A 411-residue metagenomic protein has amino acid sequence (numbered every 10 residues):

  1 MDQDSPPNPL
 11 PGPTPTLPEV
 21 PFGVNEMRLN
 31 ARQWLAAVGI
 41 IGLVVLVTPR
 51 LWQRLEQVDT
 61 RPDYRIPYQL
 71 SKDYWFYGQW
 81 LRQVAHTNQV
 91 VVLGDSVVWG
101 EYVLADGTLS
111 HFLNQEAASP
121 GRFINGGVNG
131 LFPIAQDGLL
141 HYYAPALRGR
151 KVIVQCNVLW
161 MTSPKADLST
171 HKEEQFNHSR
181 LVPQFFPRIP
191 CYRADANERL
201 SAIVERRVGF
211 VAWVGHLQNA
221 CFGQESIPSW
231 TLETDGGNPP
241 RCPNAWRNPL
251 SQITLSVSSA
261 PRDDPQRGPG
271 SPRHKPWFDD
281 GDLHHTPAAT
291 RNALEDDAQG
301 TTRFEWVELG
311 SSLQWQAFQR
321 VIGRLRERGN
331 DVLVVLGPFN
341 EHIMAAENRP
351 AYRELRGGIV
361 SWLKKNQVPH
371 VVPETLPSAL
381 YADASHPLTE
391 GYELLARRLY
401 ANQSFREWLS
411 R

Functional and structural regions predicted by a protein language model:
M1-L29: N-terminal Lys/Arg-rich, disordered targeting/topogenic segments
V44-A117: Membrane/wall-proximal cationic-aromatic binding patches
T87, V92-R188: Membrane-embedded segments
N125-G127, L336, V372-E374: Residue-level recognition of beta-strand->loop/alpha-helix junctions
T170-R328: Secreted/periplasmic serine-hydrolase-like ester/acetyl group-modifying domain
A317-L333, S361-P369: A structural motif corresponding to the C-terminal end of an alpha-helix and its immediate exit/capping segment
N340-V372: Substrate-gating cap/lid alpha-helix
D383-R411: Histidine-centered active-site loop/cap adjacent to the catalytic His in serine esterases/O-acetyl transfer systems
